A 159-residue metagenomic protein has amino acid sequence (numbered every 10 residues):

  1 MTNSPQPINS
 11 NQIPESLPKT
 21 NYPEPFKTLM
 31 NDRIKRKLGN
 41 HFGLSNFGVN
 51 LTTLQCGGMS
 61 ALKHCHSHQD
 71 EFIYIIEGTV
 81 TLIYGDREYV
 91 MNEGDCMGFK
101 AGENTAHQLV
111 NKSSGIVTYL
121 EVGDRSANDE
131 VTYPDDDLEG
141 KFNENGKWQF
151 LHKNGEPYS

Functional and structural regions predicted by a protein language model:
M1-N46, T132-S159: A short, N-terminal "cap"/entry segment at the start of jelly-roll beta-barrel domains of the cupin/DSBH fold
D32-K37, N50-H66, N104: Conserved short histidine dyad/triad with adjacent acidic residue
L51-Q55, C65-I83, V122-D124: Short, conserved beta-strand element in jelly-roll/cupin
Q55-M59, T79, E88, E103-T105 (+1 more regions): Short, charged/polar surface micro-motifs in flexible loops or helix N-caps
L62, L82-I83, F99, A106-K112: Short beta-strand His + acidic residue motifs that chelate non-heme Fe in jelly-roll/DSBH and cupin folds
D86-A101: Short acidic-glycine-tyrosine-enriched beta hairpin
G102-D129: Ligand-binding loop in jelly-roll beta-barrel domains
